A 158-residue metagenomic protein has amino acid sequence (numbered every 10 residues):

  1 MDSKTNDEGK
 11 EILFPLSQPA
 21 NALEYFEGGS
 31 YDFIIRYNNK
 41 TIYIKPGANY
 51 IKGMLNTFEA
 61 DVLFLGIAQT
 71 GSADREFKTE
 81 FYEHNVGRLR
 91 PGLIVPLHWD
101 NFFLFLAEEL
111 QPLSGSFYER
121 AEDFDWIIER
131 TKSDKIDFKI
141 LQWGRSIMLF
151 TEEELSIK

Functional and structural regions predicted by a protein language model:
M1-T57, R145-K158: Core dinuclear metal-dependent hydrolase active-site scaffold
E24-F26, R75, R120: A conditional alpha-helix N-cap/helix-loop micro-motif detector
I42-Y43, Q69-F81: Active-site glycine- and acidic-residue-rich loops that bind and position anionic ligands or nucleotide-like cofactors
Y43-A48, L63-A68, I94-D100, I140-W143: Active-site neighborhood of phospho(di)ester-bond hydrolases with catalytic His/Asp-centered motifs
A48-G53, K78-H84: Alpha-helical scaffolding within the catalytic cores of extracellular/periplasmic polymer-degrading hydrolases
K52, A73, L104: Glycine/Thr-rich phosphate-binding loops of Rossmann-like dinucleotide-binding domains
E59-A60, P91: Local beta-strand N-terminus motif with an aromatic residue
E83-K158: Binuclear metal-ion centers of metallo-dependent hydrolases, dominated by the metallo-beta-lactamase
